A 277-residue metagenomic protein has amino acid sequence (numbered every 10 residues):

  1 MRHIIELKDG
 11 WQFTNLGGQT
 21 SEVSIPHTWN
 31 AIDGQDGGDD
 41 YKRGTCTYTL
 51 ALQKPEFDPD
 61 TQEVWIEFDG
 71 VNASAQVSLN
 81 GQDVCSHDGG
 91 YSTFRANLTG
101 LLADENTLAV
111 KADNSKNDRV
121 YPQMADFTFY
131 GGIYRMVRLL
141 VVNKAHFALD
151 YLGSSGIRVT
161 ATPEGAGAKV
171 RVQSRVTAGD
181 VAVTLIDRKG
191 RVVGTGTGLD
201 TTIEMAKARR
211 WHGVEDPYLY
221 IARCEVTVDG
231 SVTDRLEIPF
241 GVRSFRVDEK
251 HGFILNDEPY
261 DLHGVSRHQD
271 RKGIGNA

Functional and structural regions predicted by a protein language model:
M1-A277: Secreted/periplasmic carbohydrate-active enzymes, especially glycoside hydrolases
